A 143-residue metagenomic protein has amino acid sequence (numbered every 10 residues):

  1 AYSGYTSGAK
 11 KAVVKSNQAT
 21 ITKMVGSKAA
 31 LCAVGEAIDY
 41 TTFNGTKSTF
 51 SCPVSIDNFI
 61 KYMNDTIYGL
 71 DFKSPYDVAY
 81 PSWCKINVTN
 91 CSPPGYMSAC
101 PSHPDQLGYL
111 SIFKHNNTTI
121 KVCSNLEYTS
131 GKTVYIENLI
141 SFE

Functional and structural regions predicted by a protein language model:
A1-T22: Amphipathic alpha-helical segments typified by the pilin-like N-terminal helix that continues immediately C-terminal
N17-E36: N-terminal alpha-helical signal peptides/signal-anchor transmembrane segments
A30-E143: Periplasmic/extracellular, small/polar-rich flexible segments of pilin-like filament-forming proteins
